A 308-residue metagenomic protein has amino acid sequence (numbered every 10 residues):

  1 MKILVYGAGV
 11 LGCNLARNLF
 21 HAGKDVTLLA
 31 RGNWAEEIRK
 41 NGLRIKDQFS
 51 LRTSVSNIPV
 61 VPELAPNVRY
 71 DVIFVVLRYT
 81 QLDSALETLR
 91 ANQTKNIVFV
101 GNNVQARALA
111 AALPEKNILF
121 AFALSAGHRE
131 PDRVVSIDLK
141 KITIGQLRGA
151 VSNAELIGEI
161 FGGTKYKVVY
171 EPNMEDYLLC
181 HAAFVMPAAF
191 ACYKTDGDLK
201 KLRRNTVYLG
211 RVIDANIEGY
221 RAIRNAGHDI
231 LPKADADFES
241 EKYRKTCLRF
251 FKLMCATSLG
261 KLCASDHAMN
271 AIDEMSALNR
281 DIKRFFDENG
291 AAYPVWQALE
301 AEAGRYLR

Functional and structural regions predicted by a protein language model:
M1-L51: NAD(P)+-binding Rossmann beta1-loop-alpha1 motif at the extreme N-terminus of oxidoreductases
I3, D25-V26, I97, I118 (+1 more regions): Hydrophobic anchor at the start of a short beta-strand that flanks the dinucleotide cofactor-binding loop
L43-V60, V185: N-terminal glycine-rich dinucleotide-binding loop that anchors FAD/FMN and/or NAD(P) in oxidoreductases
R52-V135: Rossmann-like NAD(P)(H) cofactor-binding subdomain of soluble oxidoreductases
Q105-A183, P187: Rossmann-fold dinucleotide-binding core
R133-T143, Y193-R203, S258-M269: Helix-loop-beta segment of a Rossmann-like dinucleotide-binding subdomain
E175-R203, V207-Y220: Active-site-proximal catalytic alpha-helix in oxidoreductases
I217-Y220, R224-R308: NAD(P)-dependent Rossmann-like dehydrogenase/reductase catalytic/cofactor-binding core
